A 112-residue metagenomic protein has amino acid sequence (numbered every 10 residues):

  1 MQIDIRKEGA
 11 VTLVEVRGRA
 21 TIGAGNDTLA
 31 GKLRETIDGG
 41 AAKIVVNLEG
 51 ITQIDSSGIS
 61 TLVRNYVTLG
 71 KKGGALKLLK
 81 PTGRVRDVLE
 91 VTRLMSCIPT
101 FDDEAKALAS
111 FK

Functional and structural regions predicted by a protein language model:
M1-E15: Short beta-strand/loop segment at the start of cytosolic alpha/beta domains
T12, A20, A105: Residue-level detector of flexible, active-site-proximal loop/helix-junction positions within diverse enzyme catalytic
A20-I98: Amphipathic alpha-helical interaction surfaces in cytosolic regulatory modules
G83, A105-K106: Acidic phosphotransfer microenvironment of two-component signaling modules
P99-D103: Short acidic-hydrophobic, aromatic-tinged amphipathic segments that line or gate anion-handling sites
A107-K112: Short, charged, intrinsically disordered terminal tails
